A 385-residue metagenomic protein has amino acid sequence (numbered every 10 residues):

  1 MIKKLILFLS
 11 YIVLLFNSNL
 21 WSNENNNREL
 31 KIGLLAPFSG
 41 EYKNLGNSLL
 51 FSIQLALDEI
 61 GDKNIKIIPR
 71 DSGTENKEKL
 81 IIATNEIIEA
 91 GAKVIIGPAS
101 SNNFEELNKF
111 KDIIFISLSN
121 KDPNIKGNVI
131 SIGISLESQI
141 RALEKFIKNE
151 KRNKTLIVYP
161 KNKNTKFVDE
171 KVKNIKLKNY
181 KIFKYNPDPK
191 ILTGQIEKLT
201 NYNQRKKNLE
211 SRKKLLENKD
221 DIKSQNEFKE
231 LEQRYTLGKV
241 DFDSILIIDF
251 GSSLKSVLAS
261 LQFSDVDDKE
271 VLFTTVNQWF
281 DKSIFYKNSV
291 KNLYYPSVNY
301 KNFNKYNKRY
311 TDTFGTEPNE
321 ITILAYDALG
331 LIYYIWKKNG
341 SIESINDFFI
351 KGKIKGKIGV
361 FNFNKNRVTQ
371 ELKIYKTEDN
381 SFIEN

Functional and structural regions predicted by a protein language model:
I2-S22: Classical Sec-dependent N-terminal signal peptides that target proteins to the secretory pathway
N27, G33-F51: Extracytoplasmic "Venus flytrap"
G40, L50-D71: Signal peptide-proximal N-terminal region of secreted/periplasmic/extracellular or secretory-lumen proteins
I68-K79, A83, G133-I134, I182-I191: Short beta->alpha junction loops
K77-K93, Q195-Y202, K229-V240: Short, well-structured alpha-helical segments in soluble
V94-V172, K181: Extracytoplasmic ligand/sensor domains, especially the bilobed periplasmic-binding protein
L177, T200-R212, L216-Q225, V240-S244 (+1 more regions): Extracellular/periplasmic periplasmic-binding protein-like sensory domains
F314-Y326, Y333-F382: Segments of small-molecule ligand-sensing domains
